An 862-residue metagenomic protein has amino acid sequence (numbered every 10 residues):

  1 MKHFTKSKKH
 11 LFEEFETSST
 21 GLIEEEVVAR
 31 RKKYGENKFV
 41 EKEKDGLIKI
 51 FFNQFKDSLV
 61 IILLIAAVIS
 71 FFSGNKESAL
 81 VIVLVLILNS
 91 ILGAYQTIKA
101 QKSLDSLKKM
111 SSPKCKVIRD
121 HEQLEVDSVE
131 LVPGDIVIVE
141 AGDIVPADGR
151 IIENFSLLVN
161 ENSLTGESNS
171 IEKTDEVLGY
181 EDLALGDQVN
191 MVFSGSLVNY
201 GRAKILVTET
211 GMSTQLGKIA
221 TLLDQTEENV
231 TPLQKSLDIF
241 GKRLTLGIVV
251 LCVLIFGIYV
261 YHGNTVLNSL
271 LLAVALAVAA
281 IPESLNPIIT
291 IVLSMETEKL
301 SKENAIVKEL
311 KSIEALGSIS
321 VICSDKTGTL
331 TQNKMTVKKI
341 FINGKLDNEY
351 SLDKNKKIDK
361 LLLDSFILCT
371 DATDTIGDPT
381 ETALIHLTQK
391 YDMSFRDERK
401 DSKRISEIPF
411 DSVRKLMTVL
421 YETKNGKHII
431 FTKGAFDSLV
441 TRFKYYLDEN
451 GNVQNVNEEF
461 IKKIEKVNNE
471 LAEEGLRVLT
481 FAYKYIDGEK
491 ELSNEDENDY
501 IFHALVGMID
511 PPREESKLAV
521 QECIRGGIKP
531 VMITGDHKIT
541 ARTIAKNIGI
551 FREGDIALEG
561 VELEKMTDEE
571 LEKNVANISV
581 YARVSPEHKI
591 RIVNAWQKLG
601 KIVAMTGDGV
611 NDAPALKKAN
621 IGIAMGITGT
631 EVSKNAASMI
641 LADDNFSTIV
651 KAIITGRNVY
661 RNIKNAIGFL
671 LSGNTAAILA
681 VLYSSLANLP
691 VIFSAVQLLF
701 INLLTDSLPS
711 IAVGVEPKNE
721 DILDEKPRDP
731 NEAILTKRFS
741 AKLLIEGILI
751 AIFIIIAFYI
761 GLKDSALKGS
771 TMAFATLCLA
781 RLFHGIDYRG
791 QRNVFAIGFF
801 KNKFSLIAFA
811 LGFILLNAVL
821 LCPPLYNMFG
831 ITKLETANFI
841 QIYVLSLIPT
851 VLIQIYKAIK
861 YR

Functional and structural regions predicted by a protein language model:
M1-D724, I734-L735, Y759, F774 (+1 more regions): Conserved cytosolic headpiece of P-type ATPases
V60-L64, A676-A677, K742-I754: Core segments of transmembrane alpha-helices that mediate helix-helix packing or line hydrophobic substrate/ligand
T705, I750, T771-G785: Generic alpha-helical transmembrane segments
D729-G747, L767-T771: Membrane-water interface at loop-to-transmembrane-helix junctions
Y788: Hydrophobic, aromatic-rich cap/lid helix
